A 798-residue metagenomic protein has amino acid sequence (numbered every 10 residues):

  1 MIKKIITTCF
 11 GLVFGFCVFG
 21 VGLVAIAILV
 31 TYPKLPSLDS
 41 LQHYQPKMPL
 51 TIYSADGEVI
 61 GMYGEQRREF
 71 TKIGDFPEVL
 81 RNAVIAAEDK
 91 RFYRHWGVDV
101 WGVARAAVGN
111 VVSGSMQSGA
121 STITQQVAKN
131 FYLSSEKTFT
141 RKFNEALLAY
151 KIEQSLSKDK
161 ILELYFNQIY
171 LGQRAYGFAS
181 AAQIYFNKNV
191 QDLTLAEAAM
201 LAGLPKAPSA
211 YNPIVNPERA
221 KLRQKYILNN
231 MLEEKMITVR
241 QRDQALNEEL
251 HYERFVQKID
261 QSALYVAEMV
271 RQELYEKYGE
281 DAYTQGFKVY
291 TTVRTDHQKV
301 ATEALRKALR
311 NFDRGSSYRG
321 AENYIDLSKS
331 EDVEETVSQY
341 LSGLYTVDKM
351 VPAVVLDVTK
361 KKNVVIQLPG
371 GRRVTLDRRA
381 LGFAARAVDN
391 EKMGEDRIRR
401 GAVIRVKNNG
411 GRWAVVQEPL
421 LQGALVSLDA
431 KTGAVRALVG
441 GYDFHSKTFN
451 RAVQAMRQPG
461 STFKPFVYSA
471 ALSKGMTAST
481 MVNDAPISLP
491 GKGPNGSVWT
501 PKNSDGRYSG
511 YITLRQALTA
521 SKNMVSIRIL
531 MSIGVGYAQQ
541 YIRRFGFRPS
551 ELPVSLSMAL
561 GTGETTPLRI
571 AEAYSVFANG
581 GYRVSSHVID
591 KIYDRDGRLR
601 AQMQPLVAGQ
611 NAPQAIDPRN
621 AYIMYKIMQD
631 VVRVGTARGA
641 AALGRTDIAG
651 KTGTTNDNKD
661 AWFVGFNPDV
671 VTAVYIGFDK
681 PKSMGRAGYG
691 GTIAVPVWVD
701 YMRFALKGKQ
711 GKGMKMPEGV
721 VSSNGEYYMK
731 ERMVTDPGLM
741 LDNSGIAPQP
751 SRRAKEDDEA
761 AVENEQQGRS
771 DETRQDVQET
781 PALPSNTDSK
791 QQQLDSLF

Functional and structural regions predicted by a protein language model:
M1, F10, Y53, V256 (+11 more regions): Soluble, non-transmembrane domains of envelope/secretory-pathway proteins that act on or interact with carbohydrate
M1-Y53, R91, N110-V111: N-terminal type II signal-anchor transmembrane helix that functions as the membrane-insertion/stop-transfer segment
A25, S115-Q367, I529, R543-R544 (+3 more regions): Non-catalytic, structured segments within soluble enzyme domains
V84, M231, A301, T432-G433 (+6 more regions): Active-site SXXK
Y93-V103, Y176-A179, T238-D243, F449 (+3 more regions): Short, well-structured active-site flanking segments
V112-K137, Q191, K258-I259, K431 (+4 more regions): Conserved catalytic neighborhood of penicillin-recognizing serine enzymes
E249-L250, F255, I259, V293 (+6 more regions): Active-site-proximal helix/loop microenvironment of the serine DD-peptidase/beta-lactamase transpeptidase fold
A263-D281, G423-Q458, S469-A470, A578 (+3 more regions): Active-site beta-strand/loop architecture of penicillin-binding DD-peptidases
